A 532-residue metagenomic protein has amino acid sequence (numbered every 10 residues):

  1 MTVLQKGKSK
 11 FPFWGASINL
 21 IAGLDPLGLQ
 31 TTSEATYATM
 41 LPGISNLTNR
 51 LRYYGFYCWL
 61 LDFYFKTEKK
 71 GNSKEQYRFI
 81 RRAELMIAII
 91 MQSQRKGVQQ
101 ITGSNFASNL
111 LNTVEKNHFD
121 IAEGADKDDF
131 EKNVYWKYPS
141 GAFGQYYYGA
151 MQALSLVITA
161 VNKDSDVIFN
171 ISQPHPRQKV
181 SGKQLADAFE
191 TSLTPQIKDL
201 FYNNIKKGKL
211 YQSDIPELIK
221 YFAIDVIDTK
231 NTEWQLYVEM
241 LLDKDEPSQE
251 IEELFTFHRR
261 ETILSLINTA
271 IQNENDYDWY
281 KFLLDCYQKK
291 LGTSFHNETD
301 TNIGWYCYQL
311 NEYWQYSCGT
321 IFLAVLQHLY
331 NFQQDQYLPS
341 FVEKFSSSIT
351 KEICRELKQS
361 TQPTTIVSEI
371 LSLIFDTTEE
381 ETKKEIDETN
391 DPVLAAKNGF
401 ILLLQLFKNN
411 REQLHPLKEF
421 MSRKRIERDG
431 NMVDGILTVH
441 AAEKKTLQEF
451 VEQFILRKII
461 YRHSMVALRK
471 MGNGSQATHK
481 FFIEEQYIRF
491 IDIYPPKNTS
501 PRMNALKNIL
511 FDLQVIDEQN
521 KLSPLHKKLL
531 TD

Functional and structural regions predicted by a protein language model:
M1-D532: Non-catalytic recognition/regulatory regions in large multidomain proteins
